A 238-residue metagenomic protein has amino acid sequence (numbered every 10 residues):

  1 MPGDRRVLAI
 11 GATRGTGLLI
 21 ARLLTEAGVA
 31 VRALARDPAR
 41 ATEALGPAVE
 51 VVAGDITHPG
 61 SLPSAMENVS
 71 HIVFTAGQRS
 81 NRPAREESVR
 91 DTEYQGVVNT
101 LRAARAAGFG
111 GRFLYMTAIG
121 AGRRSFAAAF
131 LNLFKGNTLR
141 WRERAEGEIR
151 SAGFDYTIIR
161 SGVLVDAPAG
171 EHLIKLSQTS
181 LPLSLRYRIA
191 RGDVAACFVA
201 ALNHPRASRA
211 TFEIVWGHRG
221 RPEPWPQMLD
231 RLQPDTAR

Functional and structural regions predicted by a protein language model:
P2-A27: N-terminal Rossmann NAD(P)H-binding glycine-rich loop of SDR-like oxidoreductase domains
L8, A12, A33-N99, A103-A107 (+1 more regions): NAD(P)H-binding glycine-rich loop region in Rossmannoid oxidoreductase-like domains and their noncatalytic homologs
G11, A35, T117, V215-W216: Short beta-strand/turn micro-motifs composed of small residues that flank or help shape donor/cofactor-binding pockets
A12, D166-R238: Active-site-lining helix/loop region of Rossmann-like oxidoreductase modules
T16, I72, I149, I159 (+2 more regions): Non-catalytic, hydrophobic alpha-helical segments
V29, V49, F154: Short phosphate-binding/catalytic loops that engage adenosine nucleotides
R32-A33, T157: Conserved beta-strand positions in the Rossmann-like core of class I SAM-dependent methyltransferases
Q78-S180: Glycine-/Pro-rich loop/turn segments that contact NAD(P) or position catalytic residues in Rossmann-like domains
